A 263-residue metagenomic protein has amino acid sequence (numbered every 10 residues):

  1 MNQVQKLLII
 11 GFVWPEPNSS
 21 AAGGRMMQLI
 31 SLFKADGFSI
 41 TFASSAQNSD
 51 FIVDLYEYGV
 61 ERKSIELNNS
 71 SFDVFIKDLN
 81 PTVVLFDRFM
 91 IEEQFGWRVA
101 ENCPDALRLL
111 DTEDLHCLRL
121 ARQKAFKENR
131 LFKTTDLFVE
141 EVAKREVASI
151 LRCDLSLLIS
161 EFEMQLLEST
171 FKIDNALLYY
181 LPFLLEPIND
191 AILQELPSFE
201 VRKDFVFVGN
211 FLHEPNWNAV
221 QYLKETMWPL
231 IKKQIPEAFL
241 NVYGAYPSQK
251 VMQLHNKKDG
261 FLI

Functional and structural regions predicted by a protein language model:
M1-A46, D50-I52: N-terminal subdomain of nucleotide-sugar transferases
E16, A106, L110-E140, Q165 (+2 more regions): Acceptor-binding helix/loop patch of EC 2.4 sugar-transfer enzymes, predominantly nucleotide-sugar-dependent
A22, D87, L158-S160, F183 (+1 more regions): Replace "coordinates the UDP/GDP/TDP-sugar" with "coordinates nucleotide-activated sugar donors
M27, T41, S169-I263: Conserved catalytic-core segment of nucleotide-activated headgroup transferases in glycan assembly
D50-S71: Conserved nucleotide-sugar phosphate-binding/catalytic loop shared by glycosyltransferases and other
F75-Q94, L109: Short N-terminal targeting/anchoring amphipathic segment
M90-I91, F162-M164, P247-S248: Alpha-helix capping/helix-boundary segments
Q94-F95, E140-A176: A short, active-site helix/loop in glycosyltransferases that binds the activated sugar's phosphate group
